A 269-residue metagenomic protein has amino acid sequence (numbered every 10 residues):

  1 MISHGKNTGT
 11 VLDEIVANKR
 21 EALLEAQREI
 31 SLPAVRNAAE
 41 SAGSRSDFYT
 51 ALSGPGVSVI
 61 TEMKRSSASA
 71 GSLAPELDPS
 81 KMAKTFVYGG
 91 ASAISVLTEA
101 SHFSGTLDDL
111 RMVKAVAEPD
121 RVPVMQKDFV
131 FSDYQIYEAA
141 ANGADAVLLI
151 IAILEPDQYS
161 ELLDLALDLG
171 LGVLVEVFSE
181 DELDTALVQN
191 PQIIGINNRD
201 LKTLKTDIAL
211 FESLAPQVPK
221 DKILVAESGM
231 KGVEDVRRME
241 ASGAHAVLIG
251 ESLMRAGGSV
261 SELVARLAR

Functional and structural regions predicted by a protein language model:
I2-E76: An N-cap/entry alpha-helix motif that binds or orients negatively charged groups
I15, T61, F86, I94 (+5 more regions): Conserved, mostly hydrophobic/aromatic
P33-A42, S67-A74, S92-V113, N198-K202: Glycine-rich, proline-tolerant flexible connector loops at the mouths of alpha/beta enzymes
G43-T50, P55, S104-M125, F129 (+4 more regions): Alpha-helix-loop-beta-strand connector modules within alpha/beta enzyme cores
I60-D78, V122-F131, L174-E176, V225-M230: Active-site mouth loops of central-metabolism enzymes
G90-A91, A117-D120, A141-V147, L167-L171 (+3 more regions): Glycine-enriched alpha-helix->loop->beta-strand junction motifs that scaffold or abut catalytic
V96, E138-Q158, I196-L204, A244-L263: Glycine-rich phosphate-binding active-site loops on the catalytic face of alpha/beta enzymes
F131-G143, F178-N190, A226, M230-I249 (+1 more regions): Catalytic cores of alpha/beta
